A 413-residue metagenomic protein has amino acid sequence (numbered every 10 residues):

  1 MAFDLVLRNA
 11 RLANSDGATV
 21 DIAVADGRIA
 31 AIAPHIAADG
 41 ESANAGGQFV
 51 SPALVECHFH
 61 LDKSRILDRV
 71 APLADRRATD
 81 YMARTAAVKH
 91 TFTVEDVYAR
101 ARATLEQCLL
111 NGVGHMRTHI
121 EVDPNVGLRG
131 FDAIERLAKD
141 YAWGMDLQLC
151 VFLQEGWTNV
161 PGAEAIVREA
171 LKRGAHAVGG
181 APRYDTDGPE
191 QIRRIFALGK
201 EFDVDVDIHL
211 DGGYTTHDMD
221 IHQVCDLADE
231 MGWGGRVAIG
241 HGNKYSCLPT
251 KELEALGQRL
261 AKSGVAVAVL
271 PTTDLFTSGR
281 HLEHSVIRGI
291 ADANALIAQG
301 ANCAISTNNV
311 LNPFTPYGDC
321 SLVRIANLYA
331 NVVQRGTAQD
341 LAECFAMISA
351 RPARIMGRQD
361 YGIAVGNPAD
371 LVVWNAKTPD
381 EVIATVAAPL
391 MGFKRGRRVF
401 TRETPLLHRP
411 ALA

Functional and structural regions predicted by a protein language model:
M1-A38, P379: N-terminal metal-binding scaffold of metallo-dependent hydrolase/deaminase domains
A2-R8, H35-R77, L110: Replace "His-x-His-based motif
P52-S64, I120, D205-Y214: Histidine-centered catalytic micro-motifs
R65-V97, E169, F202, D220-H241 (+3 more regions): Active-site gating loops and adjacent loop-to-helix segments of metal-dependent hydrolytic enzymes
L67-H119, N125-D140, A165-K172: Alpha-helical scaffold segments that flank or form the walls of functional sites
R129-W143, V160-A266, L282-I305, Y361: Histidine/acidic residue-rich metal-binding segments in metalloenzymes
D205, D226-V237, T273, T277 (+1 more regions): His/Asp/Glu-enriched, well-ordered alpha-helical/loop segment that forms or immediately abuts the divalent-metal
R354, V365-A413: C-terminal cap of metal-dependent C-N hydrolases
